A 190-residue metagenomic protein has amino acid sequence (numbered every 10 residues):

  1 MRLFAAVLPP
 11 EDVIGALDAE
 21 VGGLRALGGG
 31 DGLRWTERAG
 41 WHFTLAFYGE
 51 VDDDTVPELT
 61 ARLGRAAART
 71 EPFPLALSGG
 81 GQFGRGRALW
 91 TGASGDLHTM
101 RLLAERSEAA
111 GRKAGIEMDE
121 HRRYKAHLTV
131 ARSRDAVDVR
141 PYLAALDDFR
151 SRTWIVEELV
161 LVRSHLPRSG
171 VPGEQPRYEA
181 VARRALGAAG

Functional and structural regions predicted by a protein language model:
M1-G190: Histidine-dependent nucleotide/RNA phosphoesterase domain, centered on the 2H-phosphoesterase fold with its duplicated
